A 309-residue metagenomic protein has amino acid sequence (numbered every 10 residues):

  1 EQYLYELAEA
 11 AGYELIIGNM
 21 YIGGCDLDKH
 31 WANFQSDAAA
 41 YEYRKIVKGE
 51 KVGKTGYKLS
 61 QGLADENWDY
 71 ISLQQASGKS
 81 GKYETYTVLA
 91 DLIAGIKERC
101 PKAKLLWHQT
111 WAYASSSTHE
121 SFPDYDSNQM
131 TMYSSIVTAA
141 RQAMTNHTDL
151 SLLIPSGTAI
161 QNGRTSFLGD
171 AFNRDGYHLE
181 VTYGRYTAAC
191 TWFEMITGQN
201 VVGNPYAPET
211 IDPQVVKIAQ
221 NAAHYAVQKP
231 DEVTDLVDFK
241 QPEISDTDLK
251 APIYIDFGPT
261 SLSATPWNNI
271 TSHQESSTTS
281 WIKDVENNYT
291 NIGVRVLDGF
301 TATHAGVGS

Functional and structural regions predicted by a protein language model:
E1, L27, V47-K51, K79-T85: Acidic-and-aromatic substrate-binding clefts and catalytic sites of carbohydrate-active enzymes
E1-G24, F257: Serine-esterase "nucleophile elbow" of acetyl-processing enzymes
Y3-L4, F34, S121-D124: Short secondary-structure boundary/capping segments
I17, I22-R44: N-terminal beta-loop-helix "entrance" segment that forms/cooperates in small-molecule cofactor or anionic ligand
Y21, D246-S309: Low-complexity, Gly/Ser/Thr/Pro- and Asn/Asp-enriched, turn/coil-prone segments that serve as flexible N-terminal
D37-G62: Glycine-rich, highly charged phosphate/nucleotide-binding loops
T55-T182, E194: Alpha-helical cap/lid subdomain in secreted, periplasmic, or secretory-pathway luminal O-acyl-processing enzymes
F172, G176-L179, Y183-Y254: Conserved catalytic region of serine esterases and O-acyltransferases that act on ester linkages in lipids
